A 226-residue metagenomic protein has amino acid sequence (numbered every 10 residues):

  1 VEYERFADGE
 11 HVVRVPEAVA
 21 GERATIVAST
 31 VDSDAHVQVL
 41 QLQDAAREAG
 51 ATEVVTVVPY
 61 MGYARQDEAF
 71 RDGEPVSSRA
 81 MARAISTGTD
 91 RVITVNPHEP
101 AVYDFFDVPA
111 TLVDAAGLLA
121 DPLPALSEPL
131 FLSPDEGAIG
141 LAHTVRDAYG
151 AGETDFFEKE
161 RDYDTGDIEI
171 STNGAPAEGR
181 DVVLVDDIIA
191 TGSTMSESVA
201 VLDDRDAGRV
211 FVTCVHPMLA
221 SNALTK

Functional and structural regions predicted by a protein language model:
V1-K226: PRPP-associated nucleotide enzymes
